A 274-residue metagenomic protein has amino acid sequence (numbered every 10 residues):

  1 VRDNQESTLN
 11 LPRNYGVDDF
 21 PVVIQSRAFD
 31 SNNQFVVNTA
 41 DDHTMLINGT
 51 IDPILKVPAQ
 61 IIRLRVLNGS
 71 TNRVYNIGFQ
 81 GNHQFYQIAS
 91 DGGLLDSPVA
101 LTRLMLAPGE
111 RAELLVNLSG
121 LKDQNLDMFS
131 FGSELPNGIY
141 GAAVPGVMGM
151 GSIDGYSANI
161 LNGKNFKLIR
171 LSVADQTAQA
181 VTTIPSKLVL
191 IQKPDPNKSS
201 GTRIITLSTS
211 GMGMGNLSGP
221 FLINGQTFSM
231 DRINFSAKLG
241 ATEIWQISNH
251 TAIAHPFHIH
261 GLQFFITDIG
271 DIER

Functional and structural regions predicted by a protein language model:
V1-L115, E134-P136, P145-M214: Histidine-centered copper-binding motifs that mark active-site loops of extracellular/periplasmic copper enzymes
L64, L114, M128, W245-I247 (+1 more regions): A generic structural signal for residues embedded in beta-strands
R73-Q80, D127-M128, A254-I259: Short, hydrophobic/aromatic beta-strand segments
Y86-T102, M148-M150, G163, K198-R274: Active-site pocket scaffolds in enzymes
S119-L135: Short, surface-exposed ligand- or partner-binding patches at beta-edge/loop junctions that are enriched in aromatics
